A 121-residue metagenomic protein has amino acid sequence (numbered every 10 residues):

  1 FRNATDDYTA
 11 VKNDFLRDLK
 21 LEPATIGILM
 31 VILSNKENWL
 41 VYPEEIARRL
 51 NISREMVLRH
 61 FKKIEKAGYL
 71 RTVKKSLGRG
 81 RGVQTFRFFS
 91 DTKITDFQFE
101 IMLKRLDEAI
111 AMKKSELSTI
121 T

Functional and structural regions predicted by a protein language model:
F1-D7: N-terminal leader segment of winged-helix/HTH proteins
F15-G27, I32-R87: Winged helix-turn-helix DNA-binding recognition segment
F89-T121: Charged low-complexity intrinsically disordered patches
